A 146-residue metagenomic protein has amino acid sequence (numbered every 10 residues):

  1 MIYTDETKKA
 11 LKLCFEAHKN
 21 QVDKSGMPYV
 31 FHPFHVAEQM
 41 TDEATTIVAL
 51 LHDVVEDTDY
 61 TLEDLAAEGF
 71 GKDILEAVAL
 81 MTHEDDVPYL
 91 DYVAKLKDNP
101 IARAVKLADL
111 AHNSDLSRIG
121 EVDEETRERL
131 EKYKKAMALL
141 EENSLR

Functional and structural regions predicted by a protein language model:
M1-R146: Active-site helical microenvironments for divalent-metal-assisted chemistry
